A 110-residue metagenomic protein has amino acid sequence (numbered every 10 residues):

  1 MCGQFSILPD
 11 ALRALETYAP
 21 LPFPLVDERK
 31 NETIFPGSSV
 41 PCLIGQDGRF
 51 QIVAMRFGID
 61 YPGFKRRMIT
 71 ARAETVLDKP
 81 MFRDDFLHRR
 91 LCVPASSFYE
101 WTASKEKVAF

Functional and structural regions predicted by a protein language model:
M1-F110: Short linear sequence motif anchored by a di-proline
